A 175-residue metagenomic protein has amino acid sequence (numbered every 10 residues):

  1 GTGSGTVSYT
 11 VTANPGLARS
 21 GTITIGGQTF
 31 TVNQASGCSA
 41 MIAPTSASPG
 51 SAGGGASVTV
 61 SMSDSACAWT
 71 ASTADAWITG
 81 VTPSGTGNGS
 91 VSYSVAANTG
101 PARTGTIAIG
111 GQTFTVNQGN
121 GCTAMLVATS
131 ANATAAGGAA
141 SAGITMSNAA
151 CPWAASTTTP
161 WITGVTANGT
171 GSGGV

Functional and structural regions predicted by a protein language model:
G1-S8, M41, D64-S92, M125-L126 (+1 more regions): Surface-exposed binding patches on compact interaction domains or structured appendages
V7, A18-G27, A102-G111, V175: A short beta-strand micro-motif common to beta-rich folds, especially ectodomain repeats
Y9, V58-M62, Y93, A142-M146: Aromatic/hydrophobic beta-strand junction motif of beta-rich domains
T12-A18, A96-A102: Surface-exposed, short loops/turns at beta-strand junctions within beta-sandwich domains
S20, G55-S57, A66-T70, T104 (+2 more regions): Exposed beta-strand and adjacent loop surfaces of beta-rich binding modules that mediate intermolecular recognition
T31-G37, T115-G121: Interdomain boundary/hinge segments at the C-termini of tandem beta-sandwich modules
S39-T59, C122-G143: Beta-sheet-dominated interaction scaffolds and their linkers
